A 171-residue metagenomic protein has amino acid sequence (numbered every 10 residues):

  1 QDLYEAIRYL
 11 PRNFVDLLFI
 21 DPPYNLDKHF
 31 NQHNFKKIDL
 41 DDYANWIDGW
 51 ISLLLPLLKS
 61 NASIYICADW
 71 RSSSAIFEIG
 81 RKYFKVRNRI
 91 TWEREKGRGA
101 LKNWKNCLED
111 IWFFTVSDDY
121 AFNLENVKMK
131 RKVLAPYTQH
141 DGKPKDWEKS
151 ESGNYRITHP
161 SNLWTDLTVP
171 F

Functional and structural regions predicted by a protein language model:
Q1-F171: Core catalytic lobe of class I
